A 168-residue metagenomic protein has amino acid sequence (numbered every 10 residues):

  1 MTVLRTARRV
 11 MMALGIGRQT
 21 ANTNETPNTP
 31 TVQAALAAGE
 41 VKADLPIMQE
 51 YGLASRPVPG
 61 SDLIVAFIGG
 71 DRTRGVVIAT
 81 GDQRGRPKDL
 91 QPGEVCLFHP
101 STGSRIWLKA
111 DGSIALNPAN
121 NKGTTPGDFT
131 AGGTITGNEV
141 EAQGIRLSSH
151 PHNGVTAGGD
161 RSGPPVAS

Functional and structural regions predicted by a protein language model:
M1-K109, G163-S168: Exposed beta-strand/loop interface patches that mediate assembly or binding
M1-L4, A142, A157: General helical secondary-structure elements
P46, A54, N138, H152-N153 (+1 more regions): N-terminal hydrophobic or amphipathic segments with adjacent small-residue motifs that include Sec signal peptides
G60, I106-L108, S113-R146, H150: Low-complexity, small-hydrophobic/phenylalanine-enriched stretches that adopt extended beta/coil conformations used
S149-S168: Protruding loop/beta-arch "assembly-hinge" segments enriched in small, turn-prone residues
